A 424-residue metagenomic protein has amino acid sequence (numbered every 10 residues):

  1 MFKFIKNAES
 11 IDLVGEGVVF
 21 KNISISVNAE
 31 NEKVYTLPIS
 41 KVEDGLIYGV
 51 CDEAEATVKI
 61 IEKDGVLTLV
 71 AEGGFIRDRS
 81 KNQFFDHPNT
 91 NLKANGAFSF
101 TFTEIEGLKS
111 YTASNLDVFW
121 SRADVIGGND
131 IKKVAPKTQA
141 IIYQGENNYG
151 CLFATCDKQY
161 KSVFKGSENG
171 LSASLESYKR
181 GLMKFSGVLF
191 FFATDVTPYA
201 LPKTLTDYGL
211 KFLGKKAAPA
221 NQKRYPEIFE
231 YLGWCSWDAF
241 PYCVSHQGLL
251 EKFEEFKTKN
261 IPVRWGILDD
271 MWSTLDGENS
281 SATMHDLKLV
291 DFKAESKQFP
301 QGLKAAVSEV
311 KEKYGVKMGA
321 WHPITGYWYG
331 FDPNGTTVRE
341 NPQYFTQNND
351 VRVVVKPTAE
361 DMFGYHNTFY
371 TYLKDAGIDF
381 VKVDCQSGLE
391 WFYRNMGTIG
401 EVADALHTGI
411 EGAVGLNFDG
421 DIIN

Functional and structural regions predicted by a protein language model:
M1-G266, L275, D286, D291-K297 (+3 more regions): Carbohydrate-recognition beta-sandwich/jelly-roll modules in extracellular/periplasmic carbohydrate-active proteins
P262-N424: Aromatic- and carboxylate-enriched substrate-binding clefts and catalytic-loop regions of carbohydrate-active enzymes
